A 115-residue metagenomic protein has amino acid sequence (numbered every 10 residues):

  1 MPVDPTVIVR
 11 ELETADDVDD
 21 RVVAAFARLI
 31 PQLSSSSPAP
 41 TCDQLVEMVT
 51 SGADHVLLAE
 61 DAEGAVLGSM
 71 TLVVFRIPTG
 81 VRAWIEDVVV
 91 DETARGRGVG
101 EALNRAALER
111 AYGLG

Functional and structural regions predicted by a protein language model:
M1-D20: Conserved N-terminal entry element of GNAT/NAT acetyltransferase domains
D17-E47: Conserved GNAT-fold acetyl-CoA-binding loop/helix
E47-L58, T79: A short helix-loop-beta-strand connector motif used in the catalytic cores of GNAT acetyltransferases and, in some
L58, A65-V74, W84, V89: Conserved beta-strand in the GNAT
F75-I85, R95, L114: A conserved beta-turn-beta hairpin within the catalytic core of GNAT-like acetyltransferases that forms part
V90, G96-E109: Conserved acetyl-CoA-binding loop-helix of GNAT-fold acetyltransferases
G100, L114-G115: Short, Lys/Arg-rich amphipathic alpha-helical interaction segments that bind nucleic acids or acidic protein surfaces
